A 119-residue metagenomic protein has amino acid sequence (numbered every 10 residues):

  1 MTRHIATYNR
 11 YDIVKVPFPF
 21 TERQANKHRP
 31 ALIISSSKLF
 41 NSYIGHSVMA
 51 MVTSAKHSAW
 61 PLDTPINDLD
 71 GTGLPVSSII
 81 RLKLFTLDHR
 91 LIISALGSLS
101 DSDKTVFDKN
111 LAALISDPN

Functional and structural regions predicted by a protein language model:
M1, A55-K56, D117: Short acidic/polar alpha-helix capping motifs at helix-coil junctions
T2-T7, A25: Short, surface-exposed secondary-structure edge patches
A6, L69-N119: C-terminal terminal-subdomain/extension
P19-R23: Short, charged beta-turn/beta-strand-edge "cap" motif at the junction between a beta-strand and an adjacent loop
Q24-H28, I33-P65: Compact nucleic-acid interaction/catalytic patches
